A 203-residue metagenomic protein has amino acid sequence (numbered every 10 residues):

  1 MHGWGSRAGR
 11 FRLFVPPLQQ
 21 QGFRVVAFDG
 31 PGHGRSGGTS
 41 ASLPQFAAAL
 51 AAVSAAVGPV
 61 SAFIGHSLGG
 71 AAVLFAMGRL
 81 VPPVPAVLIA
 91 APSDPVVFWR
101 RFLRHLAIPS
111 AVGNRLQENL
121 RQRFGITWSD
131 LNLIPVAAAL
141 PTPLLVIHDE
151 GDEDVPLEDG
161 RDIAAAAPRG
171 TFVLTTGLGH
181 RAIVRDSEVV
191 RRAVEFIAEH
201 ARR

Functional and structural regions predicted by a protein language model:
A8, V15-G37: Conserved alpha/beta-hydrolase
R10, G38-S61: Alpha/beta-hydrolase active-site loop
F14, T142, P156-A165: Short alpha-helix in the alpha/beta-hydrolase fold that links the catalytic acid
I64-V73: Gly/Ala-rich beta-loop-alpha elbow adjacent to hydrolase catalytic centers
R79-I126: Hydrolase active-site cap/lid region
A139-P141, V146-H148, D152: Short beta-strand/loop motif that positions the catalytic acidic residue of the alpha/beta-hydrolase fold
A164-R181: Catalytic histidine neighborhood in serine/cysteine hydrolases with alpha/beta-hydrolase-type architecture
L178-V190: Catalytic histidine-centered segment of alpha/beta-hydrolase-like enzymes
